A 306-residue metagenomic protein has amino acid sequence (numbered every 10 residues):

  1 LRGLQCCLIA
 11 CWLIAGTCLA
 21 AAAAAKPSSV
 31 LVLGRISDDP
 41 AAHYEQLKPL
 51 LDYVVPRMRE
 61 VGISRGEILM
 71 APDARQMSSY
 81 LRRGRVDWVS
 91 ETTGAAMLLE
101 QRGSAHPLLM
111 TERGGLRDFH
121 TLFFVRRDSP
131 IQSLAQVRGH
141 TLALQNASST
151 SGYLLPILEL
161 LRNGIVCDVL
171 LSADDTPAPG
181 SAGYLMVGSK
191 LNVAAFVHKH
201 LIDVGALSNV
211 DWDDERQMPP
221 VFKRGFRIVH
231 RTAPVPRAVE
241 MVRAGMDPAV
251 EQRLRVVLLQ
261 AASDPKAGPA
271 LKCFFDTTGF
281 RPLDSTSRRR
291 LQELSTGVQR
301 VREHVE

Functional and structural regions predicted by a protein language model:
G3-C18: Bacterial N-terminal signal peptides
A25-M97: Extracytoplasmic small-molecule ligand-binding "clamshell" domains of the periplasmic binding protein/Venus flytrap
S28-R57, D118-A194, P269: Bilobed "Venus flytrap"/periplasmic-binding protein-like clamshell domains and structurally analogous long
S28-S37, A105-V125, D174-G180, E215-A261 (+1 more regions): Periplasmic-binding protein-like
A42-P49, Y53, Q76, Y80 (+9 more regions): Extracytoplasmic/secreted proteins, especially bacterial periplasmic and envelope-associated proteins
M70, A74-V89, R102, G183-A206 (+1 more regions): Short helices/loops that flank or line small-molecule/ion binding pockets
S90-G103, P156-R162, A195-K223: A ligand-binding cleft/hinge motif common to bilobed small-molecule-binding domains
L144-E159, V256-E306: Ligand-binding clefts/hinges and TM-proximal coupling segments of bilobed small-molecule sensing domains
